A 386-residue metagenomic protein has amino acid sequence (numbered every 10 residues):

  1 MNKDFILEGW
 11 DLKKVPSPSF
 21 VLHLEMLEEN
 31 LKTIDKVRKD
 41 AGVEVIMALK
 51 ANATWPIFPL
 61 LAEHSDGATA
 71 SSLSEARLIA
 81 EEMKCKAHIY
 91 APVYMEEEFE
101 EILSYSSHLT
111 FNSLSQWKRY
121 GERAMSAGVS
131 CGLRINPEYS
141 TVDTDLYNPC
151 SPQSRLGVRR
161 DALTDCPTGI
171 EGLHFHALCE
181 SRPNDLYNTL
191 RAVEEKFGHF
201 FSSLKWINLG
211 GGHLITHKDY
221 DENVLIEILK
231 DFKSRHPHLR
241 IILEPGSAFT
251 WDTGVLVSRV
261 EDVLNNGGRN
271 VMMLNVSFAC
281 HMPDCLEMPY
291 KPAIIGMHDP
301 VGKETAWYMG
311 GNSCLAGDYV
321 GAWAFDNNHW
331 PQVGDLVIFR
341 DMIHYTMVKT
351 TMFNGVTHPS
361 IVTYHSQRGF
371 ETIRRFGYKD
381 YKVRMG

Functional and structural regions predicted by a protein language model:
I6-K84, Y90-Y94, S277, N327-V333 (+2 more regions): N-terminal capping/small domains of soluble enzymes
V43-W206, I228-D231: Active-site-proximal beta-alpha core segment in soluble small-molecule metabolic enzymes
T110, G132-R134, H174, N208 (+5 more regions): Structured core elements
Y139-T141, C179, I215, F249 (+1 more regions): Feature marks short, surface-exposed loop/turn motifs that line or immediately flank catalytic pockets and channel
A177-L178, I207-T216, P245-S247: Glycine-rich beta-strand-to-loop/alpha-helix junction loops that act as flexible
P183-N188, T216-L225, D252-S258, D262 (+1 more regions): Short glycine/threonine-rich loop-to-helix capping motif typified by GTGT followed within a few residues by an Asp-Pro
P245-G386: Charged (often Lys/Glu-rich) extended helix/loop segments that serve as interaction or gating elements
